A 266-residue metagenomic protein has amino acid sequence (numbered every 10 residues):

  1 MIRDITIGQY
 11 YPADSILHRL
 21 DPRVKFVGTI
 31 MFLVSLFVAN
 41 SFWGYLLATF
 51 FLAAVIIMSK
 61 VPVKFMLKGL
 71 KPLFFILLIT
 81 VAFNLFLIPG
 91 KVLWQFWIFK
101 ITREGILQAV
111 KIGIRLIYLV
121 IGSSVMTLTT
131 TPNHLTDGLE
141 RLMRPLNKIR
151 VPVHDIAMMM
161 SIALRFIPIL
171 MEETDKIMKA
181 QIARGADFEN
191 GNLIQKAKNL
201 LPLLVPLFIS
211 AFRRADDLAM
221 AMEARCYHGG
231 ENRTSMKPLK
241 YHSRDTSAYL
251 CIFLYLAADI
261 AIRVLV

Functional and structural regions predicted by a protein language model:
M1-F42, A48-I57, R141-R144, K148-V151 (+3 more regions): Transmembrane alpha-helix interface motif
D14, F37, K60-F65, F96 (+4 more regions): Membrane-helix interfacial "entry" motifs
K25, K64-F74, A248: Alpha-helical transmembrane segments and their helix-start/interface "positive-inside/aromatic belt" motifs in integral
S41, Y45, K60-K64, I88-F96 (+2 more regions): Transmembrane helix-loop junctions in multipass membrane proteins, especially transporters and channels
F51-V61, I76-I79: Alpha-helical transmembrane segments and their membrane-interface exit regions
G69-L77, G113, I117-V120, L207 (+3 more regions): Loop-to-transmembrane-helix entry motif
L73-A186: Juxtamembrane/interface alpha-helical elements of multi-pass membrane proteins
